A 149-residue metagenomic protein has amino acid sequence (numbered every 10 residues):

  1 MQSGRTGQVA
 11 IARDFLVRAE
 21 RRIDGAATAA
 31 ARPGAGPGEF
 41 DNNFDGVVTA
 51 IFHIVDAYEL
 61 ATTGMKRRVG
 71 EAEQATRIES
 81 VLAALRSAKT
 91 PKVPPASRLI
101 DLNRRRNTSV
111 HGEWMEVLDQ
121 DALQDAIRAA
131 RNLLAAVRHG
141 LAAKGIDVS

Functional and structural regions predicted by a protein language model:
M1-S149: Terminal alpha-helical segments
